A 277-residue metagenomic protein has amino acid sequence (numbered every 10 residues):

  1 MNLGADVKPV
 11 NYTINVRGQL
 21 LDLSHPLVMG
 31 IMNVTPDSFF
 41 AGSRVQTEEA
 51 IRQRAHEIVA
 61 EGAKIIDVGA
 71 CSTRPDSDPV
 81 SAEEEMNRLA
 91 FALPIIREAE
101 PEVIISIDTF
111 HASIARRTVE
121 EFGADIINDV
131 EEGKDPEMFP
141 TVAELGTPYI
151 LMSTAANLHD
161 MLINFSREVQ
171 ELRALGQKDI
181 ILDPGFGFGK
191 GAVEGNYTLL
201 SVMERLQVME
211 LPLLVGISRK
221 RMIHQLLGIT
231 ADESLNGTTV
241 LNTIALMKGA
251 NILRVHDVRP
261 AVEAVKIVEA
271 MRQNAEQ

Functional and structural regions predicted by a protein language model:
L3-D6, V16-R17, L23, F39-E57 (+6 more regions): Active-site-adjacent loop and "lid" segments of alpha/beta metabolic enzymes
P36: Catalytic-pocket segment enriched in acidic/His residues
Q53-G69: Catalytic domains of carbohydrate-active enzymes, especially glycoside hydrolases
